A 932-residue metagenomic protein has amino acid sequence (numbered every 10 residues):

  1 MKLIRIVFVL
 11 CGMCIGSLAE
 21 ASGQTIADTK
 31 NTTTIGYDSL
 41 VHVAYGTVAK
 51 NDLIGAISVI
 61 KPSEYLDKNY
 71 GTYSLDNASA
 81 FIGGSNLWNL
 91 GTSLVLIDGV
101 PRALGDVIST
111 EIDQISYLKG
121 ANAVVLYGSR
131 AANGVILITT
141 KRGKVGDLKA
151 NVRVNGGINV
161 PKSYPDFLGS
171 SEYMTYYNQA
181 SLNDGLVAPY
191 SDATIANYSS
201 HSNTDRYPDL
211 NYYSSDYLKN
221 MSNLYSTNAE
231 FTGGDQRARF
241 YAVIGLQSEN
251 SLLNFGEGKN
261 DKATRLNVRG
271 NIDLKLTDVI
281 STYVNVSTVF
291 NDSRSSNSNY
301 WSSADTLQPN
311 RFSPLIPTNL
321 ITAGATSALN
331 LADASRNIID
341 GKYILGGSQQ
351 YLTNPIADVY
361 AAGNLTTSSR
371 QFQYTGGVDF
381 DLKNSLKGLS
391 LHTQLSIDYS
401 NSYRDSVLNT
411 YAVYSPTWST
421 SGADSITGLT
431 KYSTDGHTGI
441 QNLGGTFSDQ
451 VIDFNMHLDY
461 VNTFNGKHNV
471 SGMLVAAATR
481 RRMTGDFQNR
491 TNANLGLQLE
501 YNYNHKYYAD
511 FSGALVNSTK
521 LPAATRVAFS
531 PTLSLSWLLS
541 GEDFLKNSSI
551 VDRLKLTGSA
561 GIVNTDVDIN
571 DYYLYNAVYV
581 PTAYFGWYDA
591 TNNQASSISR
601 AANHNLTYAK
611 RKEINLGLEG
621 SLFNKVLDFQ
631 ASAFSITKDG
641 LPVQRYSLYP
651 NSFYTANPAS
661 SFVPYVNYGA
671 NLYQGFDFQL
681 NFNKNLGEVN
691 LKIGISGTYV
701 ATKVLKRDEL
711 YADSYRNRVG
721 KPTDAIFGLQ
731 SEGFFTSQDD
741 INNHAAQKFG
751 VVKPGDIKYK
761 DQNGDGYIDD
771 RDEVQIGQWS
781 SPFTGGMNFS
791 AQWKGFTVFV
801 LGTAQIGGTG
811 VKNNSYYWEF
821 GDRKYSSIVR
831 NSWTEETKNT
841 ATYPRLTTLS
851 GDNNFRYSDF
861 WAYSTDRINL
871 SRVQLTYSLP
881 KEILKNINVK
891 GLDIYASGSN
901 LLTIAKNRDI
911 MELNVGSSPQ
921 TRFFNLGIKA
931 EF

Functional and structural regions predicted by a protein language model:
M1-R269, S281-Y283, S661, A712 (+2 more regions): Short, small/polar-rich motifs associated with maturation and membrane association, primarily at protein termini
T29-T32, S39, F167, T306 (+6 more regions): Coil residues (strongly favoring Ser/Thr
V100-G143, S163-F167, P208-N228, Q247-N285 (+12 more regions): Outer-membrane beta-barrel proteins
N151-D205, S298-N299, D305, N657 (+1 more regions): Conserved small-residue
N271-I280, V286-F290, I321-D340, L345-L408 (+3 more regions): Extracellular/periplasmic, surface-exposed regions of secreted and cell-surface proteins
A357-D358, V751, Q805-I894, G898: Extracytoplasmic gating/loop element in the C-terminal half of outer-membrane beta-barrel translocons and assembly
K387, Q778-V811: Glycine-rich, aromatic-lined ligand/substrate-binding cores of catalytic and carbohydrate-binding domains
F662-L672, A712-L729, R771, Q775-S790 (+2 more regions): C-terminal extracellular loops and terminal segments of Gram-negative outer membrane beta-barrel proteins
